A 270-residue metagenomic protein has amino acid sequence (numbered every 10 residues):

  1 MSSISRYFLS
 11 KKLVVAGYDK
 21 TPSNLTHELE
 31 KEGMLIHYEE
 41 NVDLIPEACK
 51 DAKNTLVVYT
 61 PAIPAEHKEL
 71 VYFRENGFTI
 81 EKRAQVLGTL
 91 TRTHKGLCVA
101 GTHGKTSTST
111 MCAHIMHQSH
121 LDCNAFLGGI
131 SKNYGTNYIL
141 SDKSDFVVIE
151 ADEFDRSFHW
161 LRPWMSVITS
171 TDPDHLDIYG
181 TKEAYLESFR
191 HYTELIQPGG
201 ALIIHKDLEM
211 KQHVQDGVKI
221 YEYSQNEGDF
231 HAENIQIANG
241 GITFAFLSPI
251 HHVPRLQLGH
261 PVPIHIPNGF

Functional and structural regions predicted by a protein language model:
M1-S5: Glycine-rich adenosine-cofactor-binding loop
Y7-S10, E30-K31, L44-C49, P61-K206 (+2 more regions): Phosphate-binding loop of NTP-binding sites
F8, V15, V57-V58: Extracellular/luminal Protease-associated
K12-E28, C123: NAD(P)-binding Rossmann-fold cofactor-contacting core
K20-T21, N41, Q85-V86, D207 (+1 more regions): Short, ordered loop/turn segments at secondary-structure junctions
T21, A62, G104, P261-P263: Structured loop/turn residues at secondary-structure junctions
L29, K50-D51, T55, T60 (+2 more regions): Adenine nucleotide phosphate-binding catalytic loops in nucleotide-utilizing enzymes
L35-E39: Conserved SAM-binding strand-loop segment of SAM-dependent methyltransferases
